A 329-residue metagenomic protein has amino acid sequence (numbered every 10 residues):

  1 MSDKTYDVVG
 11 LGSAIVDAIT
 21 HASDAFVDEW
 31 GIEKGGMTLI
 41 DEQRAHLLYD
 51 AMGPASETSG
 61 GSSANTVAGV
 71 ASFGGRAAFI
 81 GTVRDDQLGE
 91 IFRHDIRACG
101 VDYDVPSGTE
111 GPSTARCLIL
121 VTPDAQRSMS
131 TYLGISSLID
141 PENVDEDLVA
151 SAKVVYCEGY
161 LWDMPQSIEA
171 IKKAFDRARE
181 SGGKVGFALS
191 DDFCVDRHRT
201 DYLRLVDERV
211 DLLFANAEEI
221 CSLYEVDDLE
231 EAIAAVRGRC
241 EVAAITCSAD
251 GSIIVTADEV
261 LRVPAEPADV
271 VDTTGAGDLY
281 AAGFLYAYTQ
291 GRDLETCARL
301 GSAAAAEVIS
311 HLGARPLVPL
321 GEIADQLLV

Functional and structural regions predicted by a protein language model:
M1-I80, E90-I91, A98: Glycine-rich phosphate/adenosyl-contacting loop at the front of the ribokinase-like
M1-V9, A14-I15, D28-K34, A51 (+3 more regions): Conserved phosphate-binding/catalytic region of the ribokinase-like
D3, L148-A150, V206-D207, R237: A short, aliphatic-rich alpha-helical micro-motif
V67-R76, L120-T122, A287-Q290: Alpha-helix C-terminal capping segments
A77, Y103, V185-G186, A243: Hydrophobic beta-strand scaffold residues
D95-P112: A glycine-rich helix N-cap at a beta->alpha junction
D104, G108, I119-P165: Conserved phosphate-binding/catalytic loop of the ribokinase/pfkB sugar-kinase fold
V154-A234, D250-S252: Conserved beta-alpha-beta core of the PfkB/ribokinase-like small-molecule kinase fold
